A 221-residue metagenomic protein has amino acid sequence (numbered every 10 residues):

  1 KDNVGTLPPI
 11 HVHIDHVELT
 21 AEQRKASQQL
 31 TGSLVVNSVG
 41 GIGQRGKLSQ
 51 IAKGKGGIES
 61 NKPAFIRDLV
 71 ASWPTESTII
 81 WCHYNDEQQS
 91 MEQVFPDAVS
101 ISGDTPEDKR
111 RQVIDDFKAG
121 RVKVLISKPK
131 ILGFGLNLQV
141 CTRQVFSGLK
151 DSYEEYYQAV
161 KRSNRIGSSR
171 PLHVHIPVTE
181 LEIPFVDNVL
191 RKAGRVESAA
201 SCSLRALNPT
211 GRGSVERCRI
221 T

Functional and structural regions predicted by a protein language model:
K1-E76, H83, D187, K192-G213: Interdomain linker/hinge connecting the two RecA-like lobes of the SF2 helicase core
D15-V17, I101-G103, P177: Hydrophobic residues at beta-strand termini and immediately following loops that shape nucleotide-binding pockets
A26, E87-M91, F134, E155 (+1 more regions): Phosphate- and divalent-cation-binding pockets in alpha/beta enzyme and binding domains that engage nucleotide-derived
I79-W81, Q89-L132: Conserved helicase ATPase core of P-loop NTP-dependent helicases/translocases
D108-Q112, L136, D151-Y157: Active-site-adjacent loop/helix micro-motif of nuclease/hydrolase catalytic cores
L125, Q144-V145, S163: Short, well-ordered beta-strand core segments
L136-L149, L172-I176: A short beta-strand element within the Helicase C-terminal
D151-T221: A conserved SF2-helicase RecA2
